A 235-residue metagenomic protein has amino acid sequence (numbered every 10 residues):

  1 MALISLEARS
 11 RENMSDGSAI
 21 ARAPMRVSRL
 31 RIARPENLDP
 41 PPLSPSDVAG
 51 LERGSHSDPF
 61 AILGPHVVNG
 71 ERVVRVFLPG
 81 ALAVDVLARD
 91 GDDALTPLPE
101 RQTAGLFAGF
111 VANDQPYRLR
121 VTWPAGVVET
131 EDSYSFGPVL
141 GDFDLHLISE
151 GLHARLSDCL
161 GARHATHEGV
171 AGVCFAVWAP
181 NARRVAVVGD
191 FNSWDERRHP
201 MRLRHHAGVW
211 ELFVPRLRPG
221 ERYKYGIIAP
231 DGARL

Functional and structural regions predicted by a protein language model:
M1-G17, R22-R26: N-terminal, intrinsically disordered, basic low-complexity segments enriched in Arg/Pro/Ser/Thr
L3-L6, V27-G80, T130-R183: Non-catalytic, glycine-rich low-complexity segments
R11, G17-I20, L51, I62 (+6 more regions): A generic signature of intrinsically disordered, low-complexity regions enriched in glycine/proline and charged/polar
E12-S15, A19, E36-L38, S46 (+5 more regions): Intrinsic-disorder/low-complexity regions
P65, R75-Q115, R120-S133, H167 (+2 more regions): Aromatic-rich carbohydrate-binding modules that target alpha-glucans
